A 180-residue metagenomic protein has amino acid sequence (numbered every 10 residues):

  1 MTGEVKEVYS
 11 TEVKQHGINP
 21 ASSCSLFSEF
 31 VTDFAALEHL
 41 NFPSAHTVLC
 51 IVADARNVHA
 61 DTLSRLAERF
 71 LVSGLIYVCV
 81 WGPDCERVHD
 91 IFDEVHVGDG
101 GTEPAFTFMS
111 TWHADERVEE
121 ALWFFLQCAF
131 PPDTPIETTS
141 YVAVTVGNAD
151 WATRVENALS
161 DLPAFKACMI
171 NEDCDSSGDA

Functional and structural regions predicted by a protein language model:
T2-A180: ATP-dependent carboxylate-amine ligase
